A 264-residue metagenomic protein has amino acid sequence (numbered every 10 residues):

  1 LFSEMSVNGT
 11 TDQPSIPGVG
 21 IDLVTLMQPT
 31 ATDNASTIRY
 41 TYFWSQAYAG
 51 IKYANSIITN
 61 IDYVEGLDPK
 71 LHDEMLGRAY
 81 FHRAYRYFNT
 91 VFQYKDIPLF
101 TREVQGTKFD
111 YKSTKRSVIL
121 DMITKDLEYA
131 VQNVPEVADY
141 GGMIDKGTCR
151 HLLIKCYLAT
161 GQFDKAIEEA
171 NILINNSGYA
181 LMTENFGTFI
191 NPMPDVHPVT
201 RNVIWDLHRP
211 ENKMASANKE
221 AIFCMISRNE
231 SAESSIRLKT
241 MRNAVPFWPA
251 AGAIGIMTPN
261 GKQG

Functional and structural regions predicted by a protein language model:
L1-G18, G147, Y157-G264: An aromatic- and glycine-enriched ligand-binding surface/loop that stacks and positions planar moieties
P14-Y94, D110, T114-V118, L127-G141: Conserved, well-structured interaction surfaces
V91-R102, F163-E168: Short, well-structured active-site flanking segments
I97, Q105-G106, R228-E230: Solvent-exposed loop/turn segments at secondary-structure junctions within structured extracellular/periplasmic domains
I123-A130, A166, L173: Tetratricopeptide repeat
G141-L152: Amphipathic alpha-helical protein-interaction segments enriched in hydrophobic
